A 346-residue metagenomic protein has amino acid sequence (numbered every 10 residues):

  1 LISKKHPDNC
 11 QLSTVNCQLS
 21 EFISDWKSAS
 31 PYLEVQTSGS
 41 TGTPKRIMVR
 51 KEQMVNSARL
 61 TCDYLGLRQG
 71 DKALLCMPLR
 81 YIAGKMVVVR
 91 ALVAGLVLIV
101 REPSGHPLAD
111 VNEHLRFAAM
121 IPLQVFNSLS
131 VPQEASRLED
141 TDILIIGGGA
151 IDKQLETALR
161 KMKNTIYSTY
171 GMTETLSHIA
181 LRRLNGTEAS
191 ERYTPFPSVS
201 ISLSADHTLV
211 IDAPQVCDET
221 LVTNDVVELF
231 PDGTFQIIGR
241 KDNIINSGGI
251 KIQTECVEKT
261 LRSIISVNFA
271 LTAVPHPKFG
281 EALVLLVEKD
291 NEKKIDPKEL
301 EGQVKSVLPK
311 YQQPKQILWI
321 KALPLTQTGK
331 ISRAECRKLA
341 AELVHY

Functional and structural regions predicted by a protein language model:
S20-Q36, Q69-K72: Conserved pre-ATP/AMP-binding loop-to-beta segment of ANL
Y32-R59, G66: Conserved AMP-binding A3 loop
R50-N56, K72-N127: AMP-binding/adenylate-forming
V131-G186: Gly/Ser/Thr-rich phosphate-binding loop
N164-D206, C217-D218, Y346: Conserved ATP-binding loop and adjacent catalytic segment of the adenylate-forming AMP-binding
S200-V222, V226-E228, E288: AMP-binding/adenylate-forming core of the ANL superfamily
V226-Q312: AMP-binding/adenylate-forming catalytic core of the ANL superfamily
L308-K330: AMP-binding/adenylate-forming catalytic domain of the ANL superfamily
